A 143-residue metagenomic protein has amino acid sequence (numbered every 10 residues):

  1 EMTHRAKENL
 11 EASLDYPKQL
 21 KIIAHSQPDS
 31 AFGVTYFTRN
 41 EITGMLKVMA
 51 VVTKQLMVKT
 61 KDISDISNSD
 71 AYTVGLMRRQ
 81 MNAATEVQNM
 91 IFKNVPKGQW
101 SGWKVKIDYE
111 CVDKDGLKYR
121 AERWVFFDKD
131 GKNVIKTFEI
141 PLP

Functional and structural regions predicted by a protein language model:
E1-P143: Cystatin/cathelin-like cysteine-protease inhibitor module
